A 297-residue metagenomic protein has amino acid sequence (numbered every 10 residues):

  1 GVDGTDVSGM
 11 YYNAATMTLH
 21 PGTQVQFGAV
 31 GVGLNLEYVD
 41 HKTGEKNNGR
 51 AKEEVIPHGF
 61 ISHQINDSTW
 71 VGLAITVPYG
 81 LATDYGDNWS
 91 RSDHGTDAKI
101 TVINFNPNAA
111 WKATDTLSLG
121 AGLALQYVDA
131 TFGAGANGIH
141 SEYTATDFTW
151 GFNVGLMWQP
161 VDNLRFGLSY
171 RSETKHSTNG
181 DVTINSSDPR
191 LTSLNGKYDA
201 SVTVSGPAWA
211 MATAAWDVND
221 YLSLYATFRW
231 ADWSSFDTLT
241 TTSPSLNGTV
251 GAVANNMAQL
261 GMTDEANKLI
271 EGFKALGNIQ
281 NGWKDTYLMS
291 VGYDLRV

Functional and structural regions predicted by a protein language model:
G1-T5, G22, Y38-K46, E53-V297: Outer-membrane beta-barrel porins/channels
T5-S8, V30: A structural signal for hydrophobic alpha-helical transmembrane segments in multi-pass membrane proteins
M10-T16: N-terminal periplasmic accessory domains that precede and gate Gram-negative outer-membrane beta-barrel machines
T18-N35: Transmembrane beta-strand segments of Gram-negative outer membrane beta-barrel proteins
